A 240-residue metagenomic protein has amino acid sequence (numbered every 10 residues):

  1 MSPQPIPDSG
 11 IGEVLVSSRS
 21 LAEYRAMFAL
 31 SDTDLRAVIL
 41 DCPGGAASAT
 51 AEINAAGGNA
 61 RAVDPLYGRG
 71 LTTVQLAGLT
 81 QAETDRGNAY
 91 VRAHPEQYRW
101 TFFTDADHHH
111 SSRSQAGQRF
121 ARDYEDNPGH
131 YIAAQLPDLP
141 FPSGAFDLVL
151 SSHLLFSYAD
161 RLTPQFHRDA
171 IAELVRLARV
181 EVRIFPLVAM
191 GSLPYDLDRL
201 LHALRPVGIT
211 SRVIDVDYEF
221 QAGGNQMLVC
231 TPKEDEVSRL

Functional and structural regions predicted by a protein language model:
M1-V38, S48-A56, G68-T84: Class I SAM-dependent methyltransferase Rossmann-like catalytic core, especially the SAM/SAH-binding loop
L40-P43, D64: Conserved S-adenosyl-L-methionine
A55-G129: Class I S-adenosyl-L-methionine-dependent methyltransferase module
A134-L150: A short acidic, Gly/Pro-enriched loop at the edge of an enzyme's catalytic core that lines a small-molecule cofactor
S152-F156: Residues lining the SAM
Y158-E173: A short, conserved alpha-helix within the catalytic core of class I
A170, L174, A178-V188: Conserved beta-strand signature within the Rossmann-like core of class I S-adenosyl-L-methionine
M190-L240: Class I S-adenosyl-L-methionine
